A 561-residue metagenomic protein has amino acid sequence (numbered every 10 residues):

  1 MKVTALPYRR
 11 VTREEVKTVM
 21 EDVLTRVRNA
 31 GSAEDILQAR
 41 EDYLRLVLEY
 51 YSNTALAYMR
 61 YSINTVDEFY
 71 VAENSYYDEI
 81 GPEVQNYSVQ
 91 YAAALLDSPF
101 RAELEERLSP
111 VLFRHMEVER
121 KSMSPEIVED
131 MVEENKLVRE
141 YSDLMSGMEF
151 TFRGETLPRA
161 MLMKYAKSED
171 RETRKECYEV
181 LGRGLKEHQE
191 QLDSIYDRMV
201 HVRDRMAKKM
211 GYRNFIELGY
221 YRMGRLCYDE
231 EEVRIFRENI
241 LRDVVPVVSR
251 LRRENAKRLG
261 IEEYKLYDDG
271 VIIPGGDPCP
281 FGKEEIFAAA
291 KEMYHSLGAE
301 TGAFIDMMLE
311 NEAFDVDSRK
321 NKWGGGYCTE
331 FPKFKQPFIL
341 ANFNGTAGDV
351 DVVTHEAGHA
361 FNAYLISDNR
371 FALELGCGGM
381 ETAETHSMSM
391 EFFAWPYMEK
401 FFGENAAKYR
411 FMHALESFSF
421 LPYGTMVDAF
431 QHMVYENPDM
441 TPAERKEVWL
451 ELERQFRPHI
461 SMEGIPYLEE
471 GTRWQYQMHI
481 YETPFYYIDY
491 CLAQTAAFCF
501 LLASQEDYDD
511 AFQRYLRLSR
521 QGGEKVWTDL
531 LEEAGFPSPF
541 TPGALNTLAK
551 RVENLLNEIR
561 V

Functional and structural regions predicted by a protein language model:
M1-G276, A289: A well-structured
E117, D317, V353, F361 (+6 more regions): C-terminal, non-catalytic "cap/extension" segments appended to globular domains
R242-D243, I366, C377-A406, H413-A414 (+2 more regions): Post-HExxH zinc-binding segment in Zn-dependent metallohydrolases
E262-A289, N362, A414, F418-F420 (+1 more regions): Long, K/E/R/D-enriched contiguous segments that form extended
P278-F281, F334-T354: Short pre-active-site segment immediately N-terminal to the catalytic Zn-binding motif
C279-F281, F314-Q336: Catalytic zinc-binding patch centered on the HExxH motif and its immediate surroundings that defines zinc-dependent
F338-N342, R370-M380, Y409-E416, V434-Y435 (+1 more regions): Short beta-alpha connecting loops at secondary-structure transitions that line or flank enzyme active sites
G358-A372, F393: Catalytic Zn2+-binding segment of zinc metalloproteases
